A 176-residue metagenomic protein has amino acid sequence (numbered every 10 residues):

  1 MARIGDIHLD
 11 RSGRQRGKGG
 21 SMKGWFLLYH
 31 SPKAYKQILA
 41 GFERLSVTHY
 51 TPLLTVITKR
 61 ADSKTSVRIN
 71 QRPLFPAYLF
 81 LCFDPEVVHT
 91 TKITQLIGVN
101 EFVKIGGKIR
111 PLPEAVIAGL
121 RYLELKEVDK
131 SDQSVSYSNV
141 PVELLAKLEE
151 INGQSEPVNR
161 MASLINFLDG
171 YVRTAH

Functional and structural regions predicted by a protein language model:
A2-H176: Acidic-enriched and Gly/Ser
